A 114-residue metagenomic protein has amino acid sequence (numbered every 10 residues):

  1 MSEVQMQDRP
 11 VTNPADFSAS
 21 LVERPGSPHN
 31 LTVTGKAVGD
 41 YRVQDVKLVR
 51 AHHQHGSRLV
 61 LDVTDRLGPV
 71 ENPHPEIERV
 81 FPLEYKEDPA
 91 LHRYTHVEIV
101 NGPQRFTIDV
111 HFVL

Functional and structural regions predicted by a protein language model:
M1-L114: Exposed, flexible binding/inhibitory loops of compact, secreted disulfide-stabilized domains
